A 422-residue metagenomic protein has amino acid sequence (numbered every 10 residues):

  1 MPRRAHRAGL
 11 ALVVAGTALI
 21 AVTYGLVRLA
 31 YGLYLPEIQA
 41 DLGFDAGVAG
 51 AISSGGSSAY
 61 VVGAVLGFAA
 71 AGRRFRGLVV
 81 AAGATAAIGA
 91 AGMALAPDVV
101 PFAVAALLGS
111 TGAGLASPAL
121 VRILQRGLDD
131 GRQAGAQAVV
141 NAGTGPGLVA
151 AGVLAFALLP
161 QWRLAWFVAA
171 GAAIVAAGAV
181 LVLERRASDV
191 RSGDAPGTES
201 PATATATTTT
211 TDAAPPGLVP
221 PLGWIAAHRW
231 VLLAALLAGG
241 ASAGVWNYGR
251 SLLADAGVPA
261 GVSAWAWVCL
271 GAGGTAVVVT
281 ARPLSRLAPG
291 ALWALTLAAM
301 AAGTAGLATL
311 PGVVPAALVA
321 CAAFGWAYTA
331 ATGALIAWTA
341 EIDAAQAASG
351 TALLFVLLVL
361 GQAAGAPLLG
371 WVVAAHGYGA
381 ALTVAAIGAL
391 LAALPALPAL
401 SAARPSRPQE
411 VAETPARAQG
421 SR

Functional and structural regions predicted by a protein language model:
Y24, L108-L120, A323-L335: Core transmembrane helices of Major Facilitator Superfamily
G43, L95-V100, L310-G312: Helix-breaking motifs and short loop linkers at transmembrane-helix boundaries and internal kinks in secondary membrane
V62-P97: Conserved MFS/SLC helix-loop-helix module at the cytosolic interface between two early adjacent transmembrane helices
G63-F75, A276-G290, V373-A374: Helix-to-loop junctions at the C-terminal end of transmembrane segments in multipass secondary transporters
V99, D130-G131, A138-R185: Helix-loop-helix hairpin linking two adjacent transmembrane segments in secondary transporters
A105-A142: Cytoplasmic helix-loop-helix junction between adjacent transmembrane helices in 12-TM secondary transporters
G290-L335: C-terminal transmembrane helical hairpin of 12-TM major facilitator-type secondary transporters
I342-Y378, A385: A late C-terminal transmembrane helix in Major Facilitator Superfamily
